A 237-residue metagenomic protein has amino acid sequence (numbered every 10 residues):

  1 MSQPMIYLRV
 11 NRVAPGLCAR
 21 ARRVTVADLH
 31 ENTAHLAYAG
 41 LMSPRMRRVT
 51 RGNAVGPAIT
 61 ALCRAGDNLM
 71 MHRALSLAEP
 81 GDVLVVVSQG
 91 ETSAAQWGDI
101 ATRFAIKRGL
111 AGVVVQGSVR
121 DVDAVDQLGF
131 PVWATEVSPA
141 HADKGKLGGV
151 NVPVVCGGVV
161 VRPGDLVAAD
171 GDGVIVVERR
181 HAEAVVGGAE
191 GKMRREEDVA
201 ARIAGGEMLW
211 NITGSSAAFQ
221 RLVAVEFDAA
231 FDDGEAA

Functional and structural regions predicted by a protein language model:
M1-P163, V177-M208, G214-A237: Feature captures the catalytic cores and cofactor-binding loops of soluble hydro-lyases/lyases that act on carboxylate
V167: C-terminal binding/interaction regions
D170, T213-G214: Alpha-helical transmembrane segments and membrane-interface helix-loop junctions in multi-pass membrane proteins
